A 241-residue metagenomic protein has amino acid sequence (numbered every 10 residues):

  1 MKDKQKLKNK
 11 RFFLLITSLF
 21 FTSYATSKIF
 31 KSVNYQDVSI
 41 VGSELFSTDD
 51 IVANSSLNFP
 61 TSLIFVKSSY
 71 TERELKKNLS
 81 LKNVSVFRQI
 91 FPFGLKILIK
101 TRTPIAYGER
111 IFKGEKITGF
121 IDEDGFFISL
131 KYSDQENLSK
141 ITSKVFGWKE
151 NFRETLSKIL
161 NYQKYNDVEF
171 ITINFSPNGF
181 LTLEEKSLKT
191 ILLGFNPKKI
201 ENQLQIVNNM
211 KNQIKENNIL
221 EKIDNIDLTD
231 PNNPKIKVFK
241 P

Functional and structural regions predicted by a protein language model:
M1-S39, F46-S62, Y70-R73, K77 (+1 more regions): Charged, solvent-exposed interaction patches on well-folded alpha/beta domains that mediate macromolecular contacts
